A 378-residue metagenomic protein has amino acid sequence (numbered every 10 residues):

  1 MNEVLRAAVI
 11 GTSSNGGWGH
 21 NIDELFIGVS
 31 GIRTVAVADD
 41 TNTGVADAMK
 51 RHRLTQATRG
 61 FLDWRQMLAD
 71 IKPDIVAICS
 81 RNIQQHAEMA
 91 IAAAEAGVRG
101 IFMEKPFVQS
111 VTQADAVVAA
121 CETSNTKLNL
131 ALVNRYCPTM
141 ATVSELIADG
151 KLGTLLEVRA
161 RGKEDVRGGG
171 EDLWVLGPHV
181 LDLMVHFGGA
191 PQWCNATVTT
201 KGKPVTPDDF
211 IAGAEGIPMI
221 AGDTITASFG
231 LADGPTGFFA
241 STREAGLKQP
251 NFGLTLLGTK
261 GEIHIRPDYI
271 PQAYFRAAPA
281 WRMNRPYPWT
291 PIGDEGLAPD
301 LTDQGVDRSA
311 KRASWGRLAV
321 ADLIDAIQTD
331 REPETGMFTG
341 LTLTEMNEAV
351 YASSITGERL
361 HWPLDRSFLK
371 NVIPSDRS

Functional and structural regions predicted by a protein language model:
M1-L54: N-terminal Rossmann-like dinucleotide-binding module
M1-V4, V9, I75-A77, D115 (+2 more regions): C-terminal helix-rich "cap/oligomerization" subdomain common to oxidoreductases
S13-G16, T126-K127, N134-M219, G357: Predominantly a Rossmann-like dinucleotide-binding segment in NAD(P)-dependent oxidoreductases
V35, T58, D74, R99 (+1 more regions): Conserved acidic residues
A57-D63: Conserved SAM-binding strand-loop segment of SAM-dependent methyltransferases
D70, I75, A87-Y136, G150: Beta-strand-loop-alpha-helix segment that lines the small-molecule cofactor/substrate pocket of alpha/beta enzymes
C79-R81: Glycine-rich, N-terminal phosphate-binding loop of Rossmann-like dinucleotide-binding domains
H179-A278, R317-P333, N347-V350, P363-S378: Contiguous beta-strand/loop segments that form the cofactor/metal-binding neighborhood of enzyme cores
